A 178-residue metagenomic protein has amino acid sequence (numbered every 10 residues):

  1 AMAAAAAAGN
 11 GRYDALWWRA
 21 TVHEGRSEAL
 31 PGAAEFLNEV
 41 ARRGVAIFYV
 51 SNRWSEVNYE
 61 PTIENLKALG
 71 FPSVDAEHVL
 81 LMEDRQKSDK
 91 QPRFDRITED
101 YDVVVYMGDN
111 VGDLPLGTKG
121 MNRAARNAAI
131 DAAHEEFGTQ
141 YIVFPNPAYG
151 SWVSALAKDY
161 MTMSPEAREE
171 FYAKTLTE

Functional and structural regions predicted by a protein language model:
A1-R85, L156, E178: Alpha-helical substrate-recognition element adjacent to the catalytic core
W54, Y59-E178: C-terminal cap/substrate-recognition subdomain and adjoining C-terminal extension of metal-dependent phosphatase-like
